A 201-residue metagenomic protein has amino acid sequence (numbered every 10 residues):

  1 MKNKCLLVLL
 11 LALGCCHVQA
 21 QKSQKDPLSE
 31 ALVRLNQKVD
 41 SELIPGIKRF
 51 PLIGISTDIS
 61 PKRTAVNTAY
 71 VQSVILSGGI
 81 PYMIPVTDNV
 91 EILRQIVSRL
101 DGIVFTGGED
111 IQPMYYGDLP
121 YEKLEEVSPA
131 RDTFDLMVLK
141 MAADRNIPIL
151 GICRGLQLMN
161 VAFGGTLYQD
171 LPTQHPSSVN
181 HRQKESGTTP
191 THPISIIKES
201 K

Functional and structural regions predicted by a protein language model:
K2-N3, C15-I152, N160-V161, Y168 (+1 more regions): N-terminal beta1-alpha1 cap of cysteine-dependent amidohydrolase-like domains
C5-L13: Sec-dependent N-terminal signal peptides
L156: The feature captures the ABC ATPase H-loop/switch
